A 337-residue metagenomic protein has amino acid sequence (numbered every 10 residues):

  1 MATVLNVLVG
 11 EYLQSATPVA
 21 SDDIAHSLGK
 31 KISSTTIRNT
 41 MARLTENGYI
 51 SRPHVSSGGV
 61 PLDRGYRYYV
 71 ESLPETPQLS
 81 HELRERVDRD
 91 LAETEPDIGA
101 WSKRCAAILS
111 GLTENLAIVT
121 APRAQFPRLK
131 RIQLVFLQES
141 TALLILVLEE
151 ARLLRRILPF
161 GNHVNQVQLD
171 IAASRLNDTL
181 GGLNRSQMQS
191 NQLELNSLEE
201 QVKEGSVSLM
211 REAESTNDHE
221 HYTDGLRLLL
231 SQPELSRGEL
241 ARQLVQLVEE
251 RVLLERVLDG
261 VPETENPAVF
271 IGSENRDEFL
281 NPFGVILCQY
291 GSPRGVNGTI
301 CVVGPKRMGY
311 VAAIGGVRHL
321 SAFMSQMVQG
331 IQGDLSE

Functional and structural regions predicted by a protein language model:
M1-L5: Short, leucine-enriched amphipathic alpha-helices that occur as contiguous helical runs
L8-G10, Q14, P18-P74: N-terminal helix-turn-helix
E71-E337: Intrinsically disordered, acidic Ser/Thr/Pro-rich low-complexity regulatory segments
